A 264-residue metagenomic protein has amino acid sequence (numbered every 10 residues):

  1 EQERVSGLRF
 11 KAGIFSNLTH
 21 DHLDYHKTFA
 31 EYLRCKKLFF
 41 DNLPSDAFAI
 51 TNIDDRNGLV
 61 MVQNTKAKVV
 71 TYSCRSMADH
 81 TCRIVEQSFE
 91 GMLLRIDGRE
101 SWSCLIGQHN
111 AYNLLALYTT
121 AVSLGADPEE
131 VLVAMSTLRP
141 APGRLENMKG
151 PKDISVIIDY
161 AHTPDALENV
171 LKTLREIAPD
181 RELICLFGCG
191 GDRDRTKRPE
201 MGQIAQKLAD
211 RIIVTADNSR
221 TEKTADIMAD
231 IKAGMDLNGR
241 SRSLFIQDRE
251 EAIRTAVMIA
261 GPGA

Functional and structural regions predicted by a protein language model:
E1-Q2, S6-V156, A233-L244: Acidic, Mg2+-coordinating active-site environments of NTP-dependent enzymes
R4-G7, K27-T28, M61-N64, N169-L171 (+3 more regions): Short amphipathic alpha-helical segments
A30, K37, D41, K172 (+2 more regions): Alpha-helical segments flanking ligand/cofactor-binding loops in enzyme cores
S45-A49, P179, P262-G263: Short glycine-dipeptide loop
P140-G143, D165-L167, K172-N238, R249: Active-site beta-alpha connecting loops in nucleotide-dependent enzymes
D159: Conserved phosphate/oxyanion-binding catalytic-loop motifs
M235, S243-G263: C-terminal structured "cap/appendage" subdomains that terminate the fold
